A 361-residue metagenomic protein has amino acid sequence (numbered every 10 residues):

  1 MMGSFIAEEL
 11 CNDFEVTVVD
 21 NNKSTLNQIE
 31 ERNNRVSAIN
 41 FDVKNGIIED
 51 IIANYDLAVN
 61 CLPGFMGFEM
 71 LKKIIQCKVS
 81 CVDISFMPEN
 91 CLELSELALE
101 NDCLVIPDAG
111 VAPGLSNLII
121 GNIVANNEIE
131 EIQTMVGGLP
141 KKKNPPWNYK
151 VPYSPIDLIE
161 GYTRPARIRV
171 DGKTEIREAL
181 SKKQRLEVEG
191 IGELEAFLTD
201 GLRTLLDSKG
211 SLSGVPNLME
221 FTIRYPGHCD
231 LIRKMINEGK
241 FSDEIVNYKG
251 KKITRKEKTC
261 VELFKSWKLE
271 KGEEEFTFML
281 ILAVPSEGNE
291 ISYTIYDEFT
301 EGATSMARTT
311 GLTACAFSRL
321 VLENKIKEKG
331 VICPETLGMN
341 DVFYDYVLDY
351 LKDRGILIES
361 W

Functional and structural regions predicted by a protein language model:
M1-M2: Hydrophobic/small residue at the entry helix of a nucleotide-binding pocket
L10: Aromatic pocket-lining residues of Rossmann-like dinucleotide-binding sites
E15-T17: Short beta-strand element of Class I
N22-T25, P88: Helix N-cap at the beta1-alpha1 junction of Rossmann-like dinucleotide-binding domains, i.e., the first residues
R32, F41-C91: NAD(P)H-binding glycine-rich loop region in Rossmannoid oxidoreductase-like domains and their noncatalytic homologs
I84-D108: Rossmann-fold NAD(P)-binding glycine/threonine-rich loop
N126-W361: C-terminal catalytic/substrate-binding lobe primarily of soluble NAD(P)-dependent oxidoreductases
